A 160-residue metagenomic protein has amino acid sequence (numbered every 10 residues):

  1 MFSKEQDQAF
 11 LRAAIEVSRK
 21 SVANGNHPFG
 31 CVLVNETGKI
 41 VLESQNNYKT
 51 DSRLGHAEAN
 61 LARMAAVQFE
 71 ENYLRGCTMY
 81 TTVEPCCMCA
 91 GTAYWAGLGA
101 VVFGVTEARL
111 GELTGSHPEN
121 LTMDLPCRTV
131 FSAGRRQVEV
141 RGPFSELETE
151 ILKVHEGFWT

Functional and structural regions predicted by a protein language model:
M1-S21, T92-T160: Zinc-dependent deaminase
N24-P28: Short, flexible loop/turn motifs enriched in small residues
F29-G38: Short beta-strand scaffold segments in enzyme catalytic cores
V41-Y48: Short beta->alpha transition motifs characteristic of CBS
L42, E58-V67: Glycine/small-residue-rich phosphate/adenosyl-binding loop
Y48, T81, V105: Residues that line or immediately flank small-molecule/substrate-binding pockets and catalytic motifs
T50-N60: A short, polar/charged loop-to-alpha-helix boundary motif
R63-A96, A100: Helix-adjacent hinge/juxtasegments
